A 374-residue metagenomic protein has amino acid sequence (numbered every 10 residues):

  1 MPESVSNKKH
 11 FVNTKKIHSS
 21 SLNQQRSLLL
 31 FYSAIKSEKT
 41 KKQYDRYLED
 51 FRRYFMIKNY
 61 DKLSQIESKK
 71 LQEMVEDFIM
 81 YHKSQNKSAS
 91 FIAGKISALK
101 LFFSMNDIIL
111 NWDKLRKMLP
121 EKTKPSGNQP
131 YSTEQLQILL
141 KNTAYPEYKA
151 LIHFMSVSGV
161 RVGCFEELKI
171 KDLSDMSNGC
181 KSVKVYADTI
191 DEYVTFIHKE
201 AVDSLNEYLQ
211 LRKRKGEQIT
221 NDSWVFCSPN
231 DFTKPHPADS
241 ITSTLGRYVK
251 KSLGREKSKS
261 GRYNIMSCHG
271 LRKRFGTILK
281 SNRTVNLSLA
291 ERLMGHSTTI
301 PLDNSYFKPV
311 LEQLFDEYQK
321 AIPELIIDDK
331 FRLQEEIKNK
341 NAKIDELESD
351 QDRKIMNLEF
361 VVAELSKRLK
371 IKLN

Functional and structural regions predicted by a protein language model:
Q25-G127: N-terminal core-binding DNA-recognition domain of tyrosine recombinases/integrases
I108-I138, Y186, I190, P229-K234: Flexible interdomain linker/hinge and immediately adjacent N-terminus of the catalytic tyrosine-recombinase domain
P130, S281, M294-D345: Catalytic-site neighborhood detector that most strongly recognizes the C-terminal catalytic loop/helix of tyrosine
T133-V162, R272: Basic, Lys/Arg- and aromatic-enriched nucleic-acid-binding interface segment
M155-G179, L287-R292: Short, charged phosphate-coordinating catalytic segments
E167-E207: Conserved tyrosine-mediated DNA breakage-rejoining catalytic core shared by Y-recombinases
K199-R262: Active-site/catalytic core of tyrosine-dependent DNA strand-transfer enzymes
T242-R292, H296-T299: Short, basic (Lys/Arg/His-rich) helix/loop patches that form interaction surfaces in the mid-to-C-terminal regions
